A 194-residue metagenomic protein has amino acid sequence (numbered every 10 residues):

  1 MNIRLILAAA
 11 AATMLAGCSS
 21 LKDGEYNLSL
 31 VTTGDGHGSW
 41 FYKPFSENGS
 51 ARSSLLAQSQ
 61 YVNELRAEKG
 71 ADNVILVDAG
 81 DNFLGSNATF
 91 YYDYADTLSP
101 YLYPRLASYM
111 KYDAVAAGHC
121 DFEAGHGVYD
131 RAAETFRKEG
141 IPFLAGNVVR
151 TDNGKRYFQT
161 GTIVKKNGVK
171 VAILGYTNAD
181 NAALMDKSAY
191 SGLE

Functional and structural regions predicted by a protein language model:
N2-S19: Gram-negative bacterial Sec-dependent N-terminal signal peptides
S19-E194: Acidic, metal/ion-coordinating pockets
